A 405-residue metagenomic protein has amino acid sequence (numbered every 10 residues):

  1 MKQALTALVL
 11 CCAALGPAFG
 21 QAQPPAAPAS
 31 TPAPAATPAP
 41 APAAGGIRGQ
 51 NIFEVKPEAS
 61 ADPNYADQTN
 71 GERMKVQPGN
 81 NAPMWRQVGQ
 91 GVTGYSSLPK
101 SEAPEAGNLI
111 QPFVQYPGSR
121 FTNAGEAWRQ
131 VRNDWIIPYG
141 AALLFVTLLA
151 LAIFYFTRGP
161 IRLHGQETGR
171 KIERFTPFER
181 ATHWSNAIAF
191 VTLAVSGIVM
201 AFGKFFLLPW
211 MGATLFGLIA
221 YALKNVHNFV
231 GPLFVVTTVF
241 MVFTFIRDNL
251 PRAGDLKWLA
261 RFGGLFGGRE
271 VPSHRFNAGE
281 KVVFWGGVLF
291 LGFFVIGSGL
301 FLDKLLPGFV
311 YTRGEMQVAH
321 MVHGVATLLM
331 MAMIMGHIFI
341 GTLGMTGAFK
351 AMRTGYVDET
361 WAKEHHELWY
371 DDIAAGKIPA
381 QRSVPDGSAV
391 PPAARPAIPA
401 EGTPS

Functional and structural regions predicted by a protein language model:
L5, G20-S405: Membrane-embedded alpha-helical bundles that constitute the cytochrome b-like, heme-associated redox core of multi-pass
A7-G16: Bacterial N-terminal signal peptides
